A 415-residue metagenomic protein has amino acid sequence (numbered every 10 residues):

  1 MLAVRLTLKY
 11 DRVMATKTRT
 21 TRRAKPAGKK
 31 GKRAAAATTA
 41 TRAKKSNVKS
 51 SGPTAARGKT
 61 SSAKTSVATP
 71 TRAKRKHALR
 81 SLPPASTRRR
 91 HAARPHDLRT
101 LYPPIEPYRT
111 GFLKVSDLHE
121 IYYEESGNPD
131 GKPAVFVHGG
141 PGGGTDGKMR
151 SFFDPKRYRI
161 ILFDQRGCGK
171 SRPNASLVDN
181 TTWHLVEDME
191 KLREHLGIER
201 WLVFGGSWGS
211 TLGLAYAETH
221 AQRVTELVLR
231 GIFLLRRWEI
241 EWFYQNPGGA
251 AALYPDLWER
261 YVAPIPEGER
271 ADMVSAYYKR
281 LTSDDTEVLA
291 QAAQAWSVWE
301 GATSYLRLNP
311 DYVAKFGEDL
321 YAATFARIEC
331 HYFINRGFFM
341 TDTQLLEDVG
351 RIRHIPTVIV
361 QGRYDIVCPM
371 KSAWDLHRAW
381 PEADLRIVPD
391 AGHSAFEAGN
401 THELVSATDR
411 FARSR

Functional and structural regions predicted by a protein language model:
L2-A92: Polybasic, lysine-enriched low-complexity intrinsically disordered terminal tails
V115-P173: Conserved HGGG/HGGXW glycine-rich cap/lid loop of the alpha/beta-hydrolase fold
W183-W201: Conserved acidic catalytic loop of the alpha/beta-hydrolase fold
E199-W238: Conserved hydrolase catalytic core segment
Q222-A276: A catalytic-pocket lid/entrance helix-loop region that shapes and gates access to the active site across common
I352-R353, I359-Q361: Short beta-strand/loop motif that positions the catalytic acidic residue of the alpha/beta-hydrolase fold
I366-S372: Conserved alpha/beta-hydrolase "acid-adjacent" motif
A383-R415: Catalytic active-site module of serine/aspartate enzymes centered on a nucleophile-bearing elbow/loop
